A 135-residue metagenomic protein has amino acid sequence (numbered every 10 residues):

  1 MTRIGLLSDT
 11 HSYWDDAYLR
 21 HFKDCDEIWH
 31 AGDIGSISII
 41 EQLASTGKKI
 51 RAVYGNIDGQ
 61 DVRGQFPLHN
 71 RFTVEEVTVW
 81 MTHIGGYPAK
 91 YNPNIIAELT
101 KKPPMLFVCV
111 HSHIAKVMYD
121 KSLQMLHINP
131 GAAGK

Functional and structural regions predicted by a protein language model:
M1-G5, R71-W80, D120-H127: Beta-strand-turn-beta hairpins that frame and shape the catalytic cleft of phosphate-ester-processing enzymes
M1-I50, D58-H69, E76: N-terminal active-site segment of His-dependent metallophosphoesterases
L6-S8, E27-D33, R51-N56, M81-H83 (+2 more regions): Active-site neighborhood of phospho(di)ester-bond hydrolases with catalytic His/Asp-centered motifs
S12, S36, G86, I114 (+1 more regions): Short active-site segment of divalent metal-dependent hydrolases/proteases that encodes the spacing between
Y13-W14, E41, Q60, M81 (+3 more regions): A broad, structure-centric signal for solvent-exposed, well-ordered loop/edge residues that line or flank functional
H21-D24, T73, T100-K102, S122: Flexible, charged surface loops at secondary-structure boundaries
R51, A89-K135: Conserved beta-sheet core of the metallophosphoesterase superfamily
R51-A97, K101-K102: Helix-adjacent hinge/juxtasegments
